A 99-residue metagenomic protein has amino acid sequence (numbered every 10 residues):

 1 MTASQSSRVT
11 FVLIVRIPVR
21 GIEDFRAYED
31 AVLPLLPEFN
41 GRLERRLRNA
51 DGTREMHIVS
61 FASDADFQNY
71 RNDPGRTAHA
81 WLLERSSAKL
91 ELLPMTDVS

Functional and structural regions predicted by a protein language model:
M1-N72, L93-S99: Short S/T/G/P-rich N-terminal loop/turn motif that feeds into the first structured element of a domain
F67-Q68, P74-S86: C-terminal structural segments of small proteins and small subunits
A88-L90: Short, mixed-charge low-complexity intrinsically disordered segments
